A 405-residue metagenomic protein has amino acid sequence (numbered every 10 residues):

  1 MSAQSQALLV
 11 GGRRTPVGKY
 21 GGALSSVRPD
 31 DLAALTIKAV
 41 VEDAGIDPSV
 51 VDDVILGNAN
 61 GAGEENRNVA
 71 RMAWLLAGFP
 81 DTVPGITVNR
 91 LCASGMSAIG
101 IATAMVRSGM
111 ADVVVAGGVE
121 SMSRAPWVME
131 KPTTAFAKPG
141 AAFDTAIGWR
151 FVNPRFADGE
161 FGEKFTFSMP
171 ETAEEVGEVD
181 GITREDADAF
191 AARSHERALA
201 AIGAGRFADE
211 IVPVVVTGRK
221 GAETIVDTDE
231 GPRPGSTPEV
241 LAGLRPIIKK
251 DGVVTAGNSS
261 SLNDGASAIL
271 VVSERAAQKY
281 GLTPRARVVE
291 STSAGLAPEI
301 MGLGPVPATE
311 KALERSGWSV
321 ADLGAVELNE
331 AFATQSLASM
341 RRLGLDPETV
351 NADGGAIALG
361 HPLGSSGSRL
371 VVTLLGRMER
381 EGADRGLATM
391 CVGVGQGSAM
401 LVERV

Functional and structural regions predicted by a protein language model:
M1-P29, A39, E178, T237-L303 (+5 more regions): Condensing-enzyme catalytic core mediating Claisen C-C bond formation in acyl metabolism
R13-T15, S25-D30, A34, D43 (+3 more regions): N-terminal extracellular/periplasmic Venus flytrap/periplasmic-binding protein-like
S25-V114, V119-A137, I211-D227, E299-I300 (+1 more regions): Conserved beta-ketoacyl condensing-enzyme motif
V27, N58-V114, G148-V152, K164-S168 (+4 more regions): Conserved catalytic cysteine-centered active-site region of acyl-thioester-dependent Claisen-condensing enzymes
P29-G45, V69-A73, A98-I101, M169-V176 (+5 more regions): Short, well-ordered amphipathic alpha-helical segments that serve as non-catalytic structural scaffolds within diverse
N89-E120, G177-R206, A268-R275, M340-R341 (+2 more regions): Active-site-proximal alpha-helical scaffold in enzymes
V113-E175: Flexible glycine-/small-residue-enriched beta->alpha junction loops that bind anionic phosphate/pyrophosphate groups
E171-E174, E210, G218, V289-A358: Active-site pocket-lining segment
